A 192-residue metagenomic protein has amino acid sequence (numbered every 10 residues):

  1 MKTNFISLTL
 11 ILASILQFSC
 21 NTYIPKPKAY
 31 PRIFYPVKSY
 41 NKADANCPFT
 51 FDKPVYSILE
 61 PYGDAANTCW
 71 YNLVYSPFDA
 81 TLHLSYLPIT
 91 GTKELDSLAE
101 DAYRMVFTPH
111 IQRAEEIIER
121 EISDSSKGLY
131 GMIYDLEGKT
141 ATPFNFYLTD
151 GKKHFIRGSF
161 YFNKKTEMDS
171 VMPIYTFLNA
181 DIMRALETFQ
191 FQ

Functional and structural regions predicted by a protein language model:
M1-L8: Bacterial N-terminal signal peptides that target proteins for export
L16-S19: C-terminal motif of bacterial Sec signal peptides marking the signal peptidase cleavage site
N21-I24: Bacterial signal peptide processing site
K28-P48: Post-signal peptide N-terminal segment of mature Sec-exported envelope proteins
A43-D44, P61-N67, I122-Y130: Short, ordered beta-strand-loop transition motifs
C47-R104: Secretory pathway targeting signatures of secreted, lumenal, and periplasmic proteins
H110-I118: A short, amphipathic edge element
R120-Q192: Short, well-structured beta-strand
